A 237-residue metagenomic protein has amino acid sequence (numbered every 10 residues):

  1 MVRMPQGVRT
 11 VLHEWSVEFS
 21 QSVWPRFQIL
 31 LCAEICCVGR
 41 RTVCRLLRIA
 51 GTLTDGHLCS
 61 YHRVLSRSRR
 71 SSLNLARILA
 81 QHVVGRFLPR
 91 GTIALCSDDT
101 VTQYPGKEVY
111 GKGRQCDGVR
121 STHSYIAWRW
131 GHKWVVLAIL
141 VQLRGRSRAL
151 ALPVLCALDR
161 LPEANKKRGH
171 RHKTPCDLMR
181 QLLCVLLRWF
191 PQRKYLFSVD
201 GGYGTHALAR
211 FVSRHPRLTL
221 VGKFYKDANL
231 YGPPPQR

Functional and structural regions predicted by a protein language model:
M1-S66: Gly/serine-rich nucleotide phosphate-binding loop at the start of the catalytic core of nucleotide/ADP-ribose-handling
F19, A50-G51, L88, F190 (+1 more regions): A broad structural signal for alpha-helix termini and local helix breaks/kinks
L31-V38, I49, Y125, K167-T174 (+1 more regions): Conserved aromatic-histidine-acidic binding/catalytic patches
C37, V101-Q103, D200-T205: Gly/Ser/Thr-rich loops at beta-strand to alpha-helix junctions that form or flank small-molecule/cofactor-binding
T54-G56, S60-R63, V119-K194: Electropositive, glycine- and tryptophan-enriched low-complexity nucleic-acid-binding patches
S66-A157: Active-site-proximal, Lys/Arg-enriched surface segment that forms a nucleic-acid-binding/basic interface patch
A164-R237: An internal, acidic/charged active-site-proximal segment that coordinates divalent cations and/or engages
